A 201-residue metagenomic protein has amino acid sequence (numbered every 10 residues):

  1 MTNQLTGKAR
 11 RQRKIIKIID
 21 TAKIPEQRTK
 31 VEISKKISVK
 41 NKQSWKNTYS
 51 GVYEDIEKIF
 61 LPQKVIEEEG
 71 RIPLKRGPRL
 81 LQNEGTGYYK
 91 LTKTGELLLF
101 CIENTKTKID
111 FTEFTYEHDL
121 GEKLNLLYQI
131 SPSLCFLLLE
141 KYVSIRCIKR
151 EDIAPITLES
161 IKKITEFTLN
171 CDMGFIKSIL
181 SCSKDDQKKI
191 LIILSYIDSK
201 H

Functional and structural regions predicted by a protein language model:
M1-R28, Y116-D119: Short alpha-helical segments that sit at the start of domains
M1-T2, V39, T48-Y49: N-terminal pre-domain segments used for targeting or regulation
G7, Q43-G70: Short amphipathic alpha-helical interaction segments
A9, N47-Y53, L80-Y89: Glycine-rich, flexible loop segments associated with nucleotide phosphate handling
P25-K46: Short acidic, hydrophobic short linear motifs in intrinsically disordered regions
I72-L80: Catalytic micro-motifs at enzyme active sites that drive phosphoryl/nucleotidyl and oxygen chemistry
L80-T115: Short, amphipathic alpha-helical interaction segments positioned at domain boundaries
T107-H201: Exposed, interaction-prone assembly regions rather than primary DNA-binding/catalytic cores
